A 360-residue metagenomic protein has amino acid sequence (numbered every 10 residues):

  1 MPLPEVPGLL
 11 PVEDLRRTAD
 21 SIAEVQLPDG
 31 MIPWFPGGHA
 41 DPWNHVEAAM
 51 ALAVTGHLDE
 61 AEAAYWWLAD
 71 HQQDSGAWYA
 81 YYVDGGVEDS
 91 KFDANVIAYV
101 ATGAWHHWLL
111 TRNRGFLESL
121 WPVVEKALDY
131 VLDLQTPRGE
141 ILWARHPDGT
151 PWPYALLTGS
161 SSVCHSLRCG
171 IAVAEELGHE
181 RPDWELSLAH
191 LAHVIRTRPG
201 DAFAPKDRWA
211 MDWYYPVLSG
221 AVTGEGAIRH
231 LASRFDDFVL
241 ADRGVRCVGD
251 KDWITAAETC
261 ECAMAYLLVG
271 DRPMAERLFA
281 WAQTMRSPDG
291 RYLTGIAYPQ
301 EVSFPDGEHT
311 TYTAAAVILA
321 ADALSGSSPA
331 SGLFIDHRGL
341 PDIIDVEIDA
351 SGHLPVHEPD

Functional and structural regions predicted by a protein language model:
M1-G8, V46-E60, Y99-F116, S161-H179 (+3 more regions): Well-ordered alpha-helical scaffold segments within catalytic/enzyme domains
M1-W43, V54-W78, V131-R138, G290-R291 (+2 more regions): Low-complexity, Ser/Thr/Pro/Gly-enriched N-terminal "stalk/linker" regions
V6, D41-H45, A49-T136, G307-S325: Aromatic-rich carbohydrate-recognition surfaces in CAZymes
G8-L10, R16-R17, D41, S119-R168 (+1 more regions): Extended ligand-binding clefts on enzyme/binding-domain cores
I22, L68, S75, H107 (+10 more regions): Alpha-helical solenoid scaffolds that mediate protein-protein interactions, centered on TPR/SEL1-like repeats but also
D70-A80, K126-Y130, H190-T197, D236-V248 (+2 more regions): Short, mixed-charge aromatic SLiMs
W78-S90, L142-A155, F238-A241, A297-S303: Acidic/His metal-coordination segments adjacent to aromatic residues that form catalytic metal sites in metalloenzymes
F92, V222-A232, V248-E258, M264-D360: CBM-like carbohydrate-recognition segments
